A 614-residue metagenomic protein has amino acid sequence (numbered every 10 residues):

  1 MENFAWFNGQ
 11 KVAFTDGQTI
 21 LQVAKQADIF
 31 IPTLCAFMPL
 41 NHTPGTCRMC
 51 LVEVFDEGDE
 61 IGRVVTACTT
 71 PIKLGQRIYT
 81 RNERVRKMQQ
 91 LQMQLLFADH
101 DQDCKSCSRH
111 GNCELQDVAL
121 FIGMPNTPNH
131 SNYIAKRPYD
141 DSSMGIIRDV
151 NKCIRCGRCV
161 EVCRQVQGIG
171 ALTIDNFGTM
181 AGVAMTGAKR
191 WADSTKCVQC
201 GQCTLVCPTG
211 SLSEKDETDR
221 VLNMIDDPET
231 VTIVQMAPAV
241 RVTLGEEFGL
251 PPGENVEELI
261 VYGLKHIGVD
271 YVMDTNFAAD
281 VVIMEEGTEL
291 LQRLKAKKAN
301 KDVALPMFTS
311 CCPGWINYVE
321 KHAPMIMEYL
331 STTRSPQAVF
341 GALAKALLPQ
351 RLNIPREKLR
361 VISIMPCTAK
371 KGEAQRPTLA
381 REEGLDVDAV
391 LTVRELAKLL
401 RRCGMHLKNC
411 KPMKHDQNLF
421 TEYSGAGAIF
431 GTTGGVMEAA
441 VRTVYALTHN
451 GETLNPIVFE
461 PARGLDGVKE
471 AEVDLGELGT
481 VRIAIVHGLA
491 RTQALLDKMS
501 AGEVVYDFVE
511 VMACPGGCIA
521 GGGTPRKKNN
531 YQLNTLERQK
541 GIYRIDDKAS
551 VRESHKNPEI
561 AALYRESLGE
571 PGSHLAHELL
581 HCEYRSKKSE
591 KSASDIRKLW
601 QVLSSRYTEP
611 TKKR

Functional and structural regions predicted by a protein language model:
M1-Q10: Eukaryote-biased recognition of intrinsically disordered, low-complexity regulatory segments
K11, D16-G75, Y79-R81, V85 (+2 more regions): Iron-sulfur-associated redox domains of electron-transfer enzymes in respiratory and anaerobic energy metabolism
R48-Q199, L205, L212-V231: Fe-S ferredoxin-like electron-transfer domains and their immediately adjacent linker/connector regions across
Q167, C207, L348-L352: Structural motif corresponding to the C-terminal cap of alpha-helices
